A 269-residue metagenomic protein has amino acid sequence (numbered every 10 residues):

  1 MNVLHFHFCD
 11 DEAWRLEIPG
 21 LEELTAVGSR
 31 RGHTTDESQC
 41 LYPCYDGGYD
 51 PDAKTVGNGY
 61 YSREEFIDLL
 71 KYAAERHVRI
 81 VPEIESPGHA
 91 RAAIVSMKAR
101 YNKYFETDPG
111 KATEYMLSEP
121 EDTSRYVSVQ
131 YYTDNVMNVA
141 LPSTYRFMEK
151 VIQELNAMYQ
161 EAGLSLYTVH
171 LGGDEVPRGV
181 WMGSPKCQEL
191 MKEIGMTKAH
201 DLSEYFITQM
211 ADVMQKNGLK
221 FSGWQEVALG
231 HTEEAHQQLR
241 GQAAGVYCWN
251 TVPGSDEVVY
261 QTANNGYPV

Functional and structural regions predicted by a protein language model:
M1-D11: Catalytic domains of carbohydrate-active enzymes, especially glycoside hydrolases
N2-V3, R79, K220, P268: Residue-level detector of anion-binding/catalytic polar loops
E12-E75, A90-A140, G179-K198: Aromatic- and acidic-residue-enriched carbohydrate-binding clefts of CAZyme catalytic domains
I67, A74, Q215, A263-N264: Anion (oxyanion) recognition and catalysis
E75-H77, V81, L164-T168: Short secondary-structure junction motifs
R79, R91-I94, Q237, Q261: Domain-scale activation on soluble regions of proteins
R125-G245, T251-G254, V259, G266: Active-site neighborhood of glycoside hydrolase catalytic domains
